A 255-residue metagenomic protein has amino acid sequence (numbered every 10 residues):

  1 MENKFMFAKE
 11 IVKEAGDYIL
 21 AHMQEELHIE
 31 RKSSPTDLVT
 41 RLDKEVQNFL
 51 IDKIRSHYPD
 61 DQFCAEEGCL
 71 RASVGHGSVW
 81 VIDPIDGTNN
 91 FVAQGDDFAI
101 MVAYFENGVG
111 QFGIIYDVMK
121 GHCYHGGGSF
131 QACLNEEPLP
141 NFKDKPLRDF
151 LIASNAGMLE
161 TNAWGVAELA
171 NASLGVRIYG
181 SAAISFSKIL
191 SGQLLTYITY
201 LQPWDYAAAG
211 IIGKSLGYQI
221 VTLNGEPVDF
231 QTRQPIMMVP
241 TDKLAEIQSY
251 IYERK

Functional and structural regions predicted by a protein language model:
M1-I85: N-terminal subdomain of lithium-sensitive/metallo-dependent phosphomonoesterases centered on the IMPase/IPPase/PAP
I19, D43, I54, T88 (+5 more regions): Residue-level signal for inorganic ion chemistry
E25, F98, G126-F130, K214 (+1 more regions): A short, compositionally biased
K44, E67, P84-G87, V118 (+2 more regions): Generic detector of well-ordered alpha-helical packing
V74-C133: DPxDG-like acidic metal-binding loop motif
F142-K255: An extended, acidic
